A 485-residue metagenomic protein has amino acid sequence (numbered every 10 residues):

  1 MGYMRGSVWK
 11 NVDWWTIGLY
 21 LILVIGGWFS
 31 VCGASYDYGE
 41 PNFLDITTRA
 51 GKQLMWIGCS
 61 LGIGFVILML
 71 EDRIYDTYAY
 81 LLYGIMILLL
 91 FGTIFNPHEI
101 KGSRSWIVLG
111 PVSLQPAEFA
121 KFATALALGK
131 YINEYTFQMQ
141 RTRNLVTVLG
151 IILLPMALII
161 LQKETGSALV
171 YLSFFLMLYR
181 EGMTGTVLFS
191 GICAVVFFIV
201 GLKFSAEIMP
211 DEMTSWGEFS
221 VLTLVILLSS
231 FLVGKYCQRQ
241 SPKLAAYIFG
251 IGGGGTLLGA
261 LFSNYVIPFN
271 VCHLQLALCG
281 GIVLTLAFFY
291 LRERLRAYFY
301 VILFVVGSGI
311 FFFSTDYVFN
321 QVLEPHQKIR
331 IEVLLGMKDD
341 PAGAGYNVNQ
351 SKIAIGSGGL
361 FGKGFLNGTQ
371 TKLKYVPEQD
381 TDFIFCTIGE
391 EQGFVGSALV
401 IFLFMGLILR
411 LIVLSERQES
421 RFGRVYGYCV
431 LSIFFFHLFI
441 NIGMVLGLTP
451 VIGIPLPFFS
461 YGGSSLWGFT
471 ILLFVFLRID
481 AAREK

Functional and structural regions predicted by a protein language model:
M1-K10: Short, Lys/Arg-rich, polar N-terminal cytosolic tail immediately upstream of the first transmembrane signal-anchor
V8-W9, N144-L145, L373-V376, Q418-E419: Helix-boundary and loop/linker segments of multi-pass membrane transporters
L19-L21, S30-G33, F43-A342, C386-M444 (+2 more regions): Hydrophobic alpha-helical transmembrane segments of multi-pass inner membrane proteins, especially in bacterial systems
P111-A120, Q162-K163, G359, V451-T470: Glycine/serine-rich anion-binding loops at beta->alpha junctions that coordinate negatively charged ligand groups
E164-L169, K363-G368, Q379-T381, I452 (+2 more regions): Transmembrane helix boundary and interhelical junction motifs in multipass membrane proteins
S229-F231, G447-K485: Transmembrane alpha-helices of multi-pass inner-membrane enzymes
R330-I384, Q392-G396: TM-adjacent membrane-interface loops and short helices in multi-pass inner/ER membrane proteins
